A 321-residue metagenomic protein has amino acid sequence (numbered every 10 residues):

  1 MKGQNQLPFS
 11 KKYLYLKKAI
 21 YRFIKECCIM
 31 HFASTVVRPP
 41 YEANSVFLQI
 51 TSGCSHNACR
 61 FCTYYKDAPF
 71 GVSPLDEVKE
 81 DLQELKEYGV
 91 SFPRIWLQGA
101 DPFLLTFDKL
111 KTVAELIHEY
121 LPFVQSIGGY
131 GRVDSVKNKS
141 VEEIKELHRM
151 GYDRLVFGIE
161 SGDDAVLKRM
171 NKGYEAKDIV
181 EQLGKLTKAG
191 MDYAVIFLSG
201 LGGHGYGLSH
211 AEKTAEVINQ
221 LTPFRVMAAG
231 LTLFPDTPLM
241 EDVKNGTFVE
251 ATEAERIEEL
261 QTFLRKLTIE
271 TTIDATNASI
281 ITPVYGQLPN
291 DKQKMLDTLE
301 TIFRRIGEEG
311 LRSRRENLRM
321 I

Functional and structural regions predicted by a protein language model:
K12-I29: Short, Lys/Arg-enriched N-terminal segments with co-localized hydrophobic residues within the first ~10-30 amino acids
I24-E42, N219-I321: Auxiliary Fe-S-binding modules of radical SAM enzymes
A33-E77: Canonical Radical SAM [4Fe-4S] cluster-binding loop centered on the CxxxCxxC motif and its immediate flanking residues
V46, I95, I127-G129, L155-F157 (+3 more regions): Hydrophobic faces of well-ordered beta-strands that scaffold small-molecule active sites in alpha/beta enzyme cores
C54, C62, V78, L97 (+2 more regions): Conserved, mostly hydrophobic/aromatic
K86-A189: Conserved SAM/AdoMet-binding glycine-rich loop
D134, G158, G162-V166, T187-H210 (+2 more regions): Conserved strand-turn element in the central/C-terminal portion of the radical SAM core barrel that lines
E143, G203-N219: Catalytic cores of alpha/beta
